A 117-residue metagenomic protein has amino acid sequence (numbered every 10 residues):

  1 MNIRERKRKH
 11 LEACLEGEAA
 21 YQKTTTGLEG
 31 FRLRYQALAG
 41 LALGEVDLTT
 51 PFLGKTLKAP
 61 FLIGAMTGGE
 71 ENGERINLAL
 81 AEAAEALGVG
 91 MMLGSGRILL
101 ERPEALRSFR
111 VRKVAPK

Functional and structural regions predicted by a protein language model:
M1-L53, L57: An N-cap/entry alpha-helix motif that binds or orients negatively charged groups
V46, P51, L78-A81, G90: Metallocofactor- and cofactor-centric catalytic cores in central/energy metabolism, strongly enriched
K55, L80-A86, S108-P116: Acidic (Asp/Glu)-rich catalytic clusters
F61-E74: Active-site mouth loops of central-metabolism enzymes
F61-G64, V89-G94, K117: Hydrophobic faces of well-ordered beta-strands that scaffold small-molecule active sites in alpha/beta enzyme cores
A65, I76-L78, A83: Conserved N-proximal alpha/beta basic substrate-recognition cap immediately N-terminal to, or forming the N-lobe
N72-R75, R97-V111: Active-site-adjacent beta->alpha loops and helix N-cap segments on the catalytic face of soluble alpha/beta enzymes
E82-E85, M91, L99: Well-ordered mid-protein domain cores that form the structural environment of catalytic cofactors
